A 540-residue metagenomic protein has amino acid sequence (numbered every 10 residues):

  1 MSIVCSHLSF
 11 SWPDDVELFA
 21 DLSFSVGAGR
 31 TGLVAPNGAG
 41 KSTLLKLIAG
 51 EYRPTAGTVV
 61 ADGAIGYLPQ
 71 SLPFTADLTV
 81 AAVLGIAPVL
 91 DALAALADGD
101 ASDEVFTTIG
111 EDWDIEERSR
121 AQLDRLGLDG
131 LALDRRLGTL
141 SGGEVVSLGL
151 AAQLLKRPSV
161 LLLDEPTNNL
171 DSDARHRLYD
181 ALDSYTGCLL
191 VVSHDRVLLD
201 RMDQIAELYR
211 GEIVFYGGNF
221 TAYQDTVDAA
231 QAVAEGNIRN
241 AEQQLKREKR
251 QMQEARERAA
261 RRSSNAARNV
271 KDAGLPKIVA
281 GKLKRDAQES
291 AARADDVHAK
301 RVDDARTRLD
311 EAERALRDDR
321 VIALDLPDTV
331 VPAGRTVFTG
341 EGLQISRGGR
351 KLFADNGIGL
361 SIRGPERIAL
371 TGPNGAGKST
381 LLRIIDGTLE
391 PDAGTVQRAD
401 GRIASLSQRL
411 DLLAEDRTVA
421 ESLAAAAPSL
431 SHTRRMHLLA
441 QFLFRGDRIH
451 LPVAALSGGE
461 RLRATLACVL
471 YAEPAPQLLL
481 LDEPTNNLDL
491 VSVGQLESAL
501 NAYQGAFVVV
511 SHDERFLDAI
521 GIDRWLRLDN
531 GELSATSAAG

Functional and structural regions predicted by a protein language model:
M1-S11, V89-V146, A229-R347: Coupling and communication elements adjacent to P-loop NTPase active sites across diverse families
C5-L8, E17-G29, G57, G340-S346 (+2 more regions): Conserved beta-strand
R30-T31, T43-E104, G364-A376, T380-H432 (+2 more regions): ABC ATPase nucleotide-binding domain signature region
F74-T139, D411-L478, E483: ABC-family P-loop ATPase nucleotide-binding domains
L150, L178, L466, T485: Hydrophobic anchor residue at the start of the ABC signature
R157: Conserved catalytic motifs of ABC-family nucleotide-binding domains
L161-E165, L170, L406, L478-E483 (+1 more regions): Catalytic Walker B motif of ABC-type/P-loop ATPase nucleotide-binding domains
D200-E207, A519-R527: Conserved catalytic segment of ABC-fold P-loop ATPases
